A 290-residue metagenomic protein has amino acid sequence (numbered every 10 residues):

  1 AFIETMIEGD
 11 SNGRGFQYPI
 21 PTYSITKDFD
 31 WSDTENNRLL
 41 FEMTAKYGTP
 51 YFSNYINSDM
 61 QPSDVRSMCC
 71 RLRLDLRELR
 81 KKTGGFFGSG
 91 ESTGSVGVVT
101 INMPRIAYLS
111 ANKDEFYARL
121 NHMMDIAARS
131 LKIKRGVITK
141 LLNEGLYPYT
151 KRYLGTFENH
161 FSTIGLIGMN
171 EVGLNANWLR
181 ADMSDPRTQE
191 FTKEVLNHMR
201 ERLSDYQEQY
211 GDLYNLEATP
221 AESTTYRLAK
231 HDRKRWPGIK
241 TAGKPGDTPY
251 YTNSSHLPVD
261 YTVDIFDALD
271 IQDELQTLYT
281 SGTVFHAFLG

Functional and structural regions predicted by a protein language model:
A1-E158, L179, D185-G290: Conserved catalytic cores of very large enzyme subunits
S92, E158-V172: Conserved phosphate/anionic-ligand binding catalytic regions in large, soluble enzymes, centered on
N175: Metallocofactor- and cofactor-centric catalytic cores in central/energy metabolism, strongly enriched
